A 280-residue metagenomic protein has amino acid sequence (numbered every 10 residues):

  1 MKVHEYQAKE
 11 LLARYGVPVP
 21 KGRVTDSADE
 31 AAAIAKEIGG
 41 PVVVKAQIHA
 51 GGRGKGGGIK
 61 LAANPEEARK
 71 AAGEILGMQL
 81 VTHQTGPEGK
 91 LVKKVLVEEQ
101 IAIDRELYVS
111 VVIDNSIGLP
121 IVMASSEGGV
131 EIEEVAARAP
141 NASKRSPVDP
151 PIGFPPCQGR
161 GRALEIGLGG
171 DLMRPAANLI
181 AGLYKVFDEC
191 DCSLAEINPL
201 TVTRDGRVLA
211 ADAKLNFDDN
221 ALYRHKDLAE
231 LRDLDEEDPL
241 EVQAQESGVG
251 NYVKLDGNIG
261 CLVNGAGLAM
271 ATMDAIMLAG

Functional and structural regions predicted by a protein language model:
M1-E196, T201-G280: ATP-dependent carboxylate/acyl-activation modules
